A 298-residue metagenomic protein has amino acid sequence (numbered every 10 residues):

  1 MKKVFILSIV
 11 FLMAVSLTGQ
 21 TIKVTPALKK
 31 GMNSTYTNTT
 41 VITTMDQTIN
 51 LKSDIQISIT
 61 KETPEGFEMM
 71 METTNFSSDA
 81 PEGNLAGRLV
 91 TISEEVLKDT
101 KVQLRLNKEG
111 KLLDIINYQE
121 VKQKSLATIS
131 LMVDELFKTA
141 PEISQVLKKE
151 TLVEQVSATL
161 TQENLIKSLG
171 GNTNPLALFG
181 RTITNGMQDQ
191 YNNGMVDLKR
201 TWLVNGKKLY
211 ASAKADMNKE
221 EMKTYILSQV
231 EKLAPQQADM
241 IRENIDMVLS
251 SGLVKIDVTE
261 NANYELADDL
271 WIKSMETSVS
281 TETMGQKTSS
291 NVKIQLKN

Functional and structural regions predicted by a protein language model:
V4-V15: Sec-dependent N-terminal signal peptides
Q20-N107, D114, G180-N298: Acidic, serine/threonine-rich low-complexity disordered tracts
G83-K148: Surface-exposed, polar helix/loop patches in the mature regions of secreted/periplasmic/lumenal proteins that form
N117, V146-L152, S157-L160, K214-K223 (+1 more regions): General structural signal for secondary-structure boundaries
L131-L160, V230-N244: Charged, glycine/proline-rich intrinsically disordered loops and linkers
I143-Y210: Hydrophobic, aromatic-enriched interface-forming segments
